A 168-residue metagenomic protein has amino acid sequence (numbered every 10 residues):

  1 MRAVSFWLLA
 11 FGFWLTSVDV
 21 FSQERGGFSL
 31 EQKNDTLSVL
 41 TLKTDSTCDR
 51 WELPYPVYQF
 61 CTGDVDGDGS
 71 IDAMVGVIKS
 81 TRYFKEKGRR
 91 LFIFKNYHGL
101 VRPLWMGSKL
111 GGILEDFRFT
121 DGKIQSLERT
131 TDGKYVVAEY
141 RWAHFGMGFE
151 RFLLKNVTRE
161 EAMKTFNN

Functional and structural regions predicted by a protein language model:
M1-V18: Short, basic, low-complexity termini and linkers enriched in Ser/Thr/Gly/Pro that act as targeting/leader peptides
V18-N168: Beta-propeller-forming repeat regions
